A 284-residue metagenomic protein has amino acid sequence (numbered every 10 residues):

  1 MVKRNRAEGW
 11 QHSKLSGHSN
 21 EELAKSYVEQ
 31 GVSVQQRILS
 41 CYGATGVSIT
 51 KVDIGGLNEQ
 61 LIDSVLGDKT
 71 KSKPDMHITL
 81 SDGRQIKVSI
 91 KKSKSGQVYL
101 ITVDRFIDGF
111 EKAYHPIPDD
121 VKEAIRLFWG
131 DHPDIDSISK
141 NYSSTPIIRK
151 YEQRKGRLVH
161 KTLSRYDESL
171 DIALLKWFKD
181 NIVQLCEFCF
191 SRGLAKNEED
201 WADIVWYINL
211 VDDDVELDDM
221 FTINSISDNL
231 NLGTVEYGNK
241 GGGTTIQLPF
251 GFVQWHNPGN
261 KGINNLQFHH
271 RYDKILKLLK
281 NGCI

Functional and structural regions predicted by a protein language model:
M1-P74, T79-I86, I90-I284: Short, positively charged
